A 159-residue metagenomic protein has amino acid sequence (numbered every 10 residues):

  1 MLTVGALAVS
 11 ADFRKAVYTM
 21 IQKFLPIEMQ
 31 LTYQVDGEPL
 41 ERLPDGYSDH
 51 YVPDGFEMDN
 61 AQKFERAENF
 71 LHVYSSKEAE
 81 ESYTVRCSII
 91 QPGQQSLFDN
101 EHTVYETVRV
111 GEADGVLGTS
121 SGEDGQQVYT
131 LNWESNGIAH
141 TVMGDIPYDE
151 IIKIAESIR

Functional and structural regions predicted by a protein language model:
M1-Y33: Membrane-interface helical sensory segment of bacterial ECF anti-sigma factor regulators
T3, L7, R42, G137-H140 (+1 more regions): Residues at structural and domain junctions
V9-F13, S48, E150: Generic detector of ordered secondary-structure context
Y33-E38, E150: Short, charge- and proline-biased low-complexity linear segments that act as flexible interaction/docking motifs
D36-Q126, N132-S135: Short, solvent-exposed recognition patches
N136-R159: Surface-exposed amphipathic alpha-helical segments
